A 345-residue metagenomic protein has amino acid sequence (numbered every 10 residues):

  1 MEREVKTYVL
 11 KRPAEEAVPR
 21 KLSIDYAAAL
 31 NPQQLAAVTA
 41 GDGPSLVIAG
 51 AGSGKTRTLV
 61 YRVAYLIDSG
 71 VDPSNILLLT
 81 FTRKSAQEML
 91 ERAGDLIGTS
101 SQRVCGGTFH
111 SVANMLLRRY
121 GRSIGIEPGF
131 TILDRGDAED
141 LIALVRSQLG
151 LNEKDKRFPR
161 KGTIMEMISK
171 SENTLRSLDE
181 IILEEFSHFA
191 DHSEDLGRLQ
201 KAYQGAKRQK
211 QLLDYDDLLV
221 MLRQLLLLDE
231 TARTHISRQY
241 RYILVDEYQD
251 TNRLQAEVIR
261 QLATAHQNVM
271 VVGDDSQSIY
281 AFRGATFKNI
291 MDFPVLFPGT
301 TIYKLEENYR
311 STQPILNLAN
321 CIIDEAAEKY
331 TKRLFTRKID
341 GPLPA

Functional and structural regions predicted by a protein language model:
M1-P128, I132-L133, E139, T234 (+2 more regions): P-loop NTPase Walker
E2-E15, R20-L22, Y26-A27, Y65 (+1 more regions): Conserved RecA-like helicase ATPase core segment that couples NTP binding/hydrolysis to strand translocation
A28-T39, G43-V47, T58, L77 (+5 more regions): Conserved helicase NTPase motor core
Y61-D68, E91, D95, Q224-L227 (+2 more regions): Short, well-ordered alpha-helices that flank and scaffold nucleotide-derived cofactor binding pockets
L96, R119, S123, Q148-N152 (+4 more regions): Phosphate/oxyanion-binding loops and surfaces in catalytic or ligand/nucleic-acid-binding neighborhoods
L96, S100, S123, V145-N152 (+5 more regions): Alpha-helix C-capping/helix-to-loop hinge sites
V112, M165, T300-T301: N-terminal helical cap/lid subdomain that shapes the substrate entry/recognition surface in HAD-like hydrolases
G136-K207: Coupling/switch/interface segments within P-loop NTPase motor domains and analogous charged loops in nucleic-acid
